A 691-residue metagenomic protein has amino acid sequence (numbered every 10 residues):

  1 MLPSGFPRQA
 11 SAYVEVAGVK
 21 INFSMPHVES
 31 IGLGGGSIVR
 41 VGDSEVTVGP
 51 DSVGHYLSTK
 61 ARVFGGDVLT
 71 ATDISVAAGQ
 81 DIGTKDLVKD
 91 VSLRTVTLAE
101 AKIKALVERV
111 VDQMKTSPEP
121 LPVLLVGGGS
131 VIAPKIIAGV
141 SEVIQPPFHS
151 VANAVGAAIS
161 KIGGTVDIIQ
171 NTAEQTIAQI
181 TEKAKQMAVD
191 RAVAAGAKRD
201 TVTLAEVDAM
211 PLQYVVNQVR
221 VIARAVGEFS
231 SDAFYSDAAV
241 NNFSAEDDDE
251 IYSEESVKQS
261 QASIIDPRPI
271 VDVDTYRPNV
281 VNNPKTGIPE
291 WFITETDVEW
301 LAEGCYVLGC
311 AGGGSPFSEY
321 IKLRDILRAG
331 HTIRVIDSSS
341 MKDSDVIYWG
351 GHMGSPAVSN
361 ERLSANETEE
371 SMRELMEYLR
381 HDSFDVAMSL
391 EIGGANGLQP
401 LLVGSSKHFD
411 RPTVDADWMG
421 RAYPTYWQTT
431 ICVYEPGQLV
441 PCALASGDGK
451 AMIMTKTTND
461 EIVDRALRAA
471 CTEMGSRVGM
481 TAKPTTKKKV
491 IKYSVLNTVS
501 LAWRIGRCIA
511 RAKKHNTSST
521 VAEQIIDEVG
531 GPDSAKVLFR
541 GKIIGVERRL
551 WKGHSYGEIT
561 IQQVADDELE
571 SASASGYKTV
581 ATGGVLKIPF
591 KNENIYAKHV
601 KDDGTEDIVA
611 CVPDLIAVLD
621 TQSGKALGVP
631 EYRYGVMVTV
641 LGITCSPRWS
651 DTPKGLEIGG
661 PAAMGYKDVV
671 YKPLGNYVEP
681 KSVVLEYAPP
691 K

Functional and structural regions predicted by a protein language model:
M1, I132-P134, V151-A154, S315-E319 (+3 more regions): Short glycine/serine/threonine-rich phosphate/pyrophosphate-binding segments that cradle anionic phosphate groups
L2-G34, H149-K161, K322, R328 (+2 more regions): Catalytic or ion-translocation cores adjacent to nucleophile or general acid/base/metal-coordination motifs in diverse
L2-T201, A205-E246: Helical "lid/coupling" subdomains associated with nucleotide-phosphate turnover
G42-Y56, A61-F64, A71-A78, E299-G351 (+3 more regions): N-terminal low-complexity or amphipathic/hydrophobic leaders
V151, A158-V280, E547-K691: C-terminal non-catalytic interaction/assembly regions of soluble proteins
S338-S383: Glycine-rich oxoanion-binding loops at beta->alpha junctions
Y434-S518: Core active-site phosphate/anionic-ligand binding loop and the adjoining beta-turn-alpha structural block in enzyme
R507-E570: Oxyanion-binding "anion nests"
